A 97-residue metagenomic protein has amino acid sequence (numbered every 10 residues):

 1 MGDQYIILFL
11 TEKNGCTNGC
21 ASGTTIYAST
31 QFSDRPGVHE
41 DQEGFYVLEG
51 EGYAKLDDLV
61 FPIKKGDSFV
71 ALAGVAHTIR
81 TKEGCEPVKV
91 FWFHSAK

Functional and structural regions predicted by a protein language model:
M1-P36, S95: A short glycine-rich, His/Asp/Glu-containing loop-to-beta-strand
N18-G23, E43, G50, A73 (+1 more regions): A generic structural signal for short beta-strands and their flanking turns/coil linkers
I26-Y27, G37-A54: Short, conserved beta-strand element in jelly-roll/cupin
F32-D34, Y53, F69, A73-I79: Histidine-centered metal-chelating micro-motifs
E40, L56, E83-C85: A generic beta-sheet turn/junction motif
D58-A73: Short acidic-glycine-tyrosine-enriched beta hairpin
A73-K97: Ligand-binding loop in jelly-roll beta-barrel domains
